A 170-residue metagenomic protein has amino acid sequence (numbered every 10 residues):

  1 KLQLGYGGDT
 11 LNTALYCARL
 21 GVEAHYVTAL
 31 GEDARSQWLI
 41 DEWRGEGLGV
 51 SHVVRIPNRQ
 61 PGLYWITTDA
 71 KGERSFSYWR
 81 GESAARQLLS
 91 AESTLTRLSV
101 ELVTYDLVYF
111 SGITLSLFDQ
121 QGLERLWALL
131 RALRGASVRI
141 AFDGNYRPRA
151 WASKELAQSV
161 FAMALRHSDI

Functional and structural regions predicted by a protein language model:
K1, E32, Y146: Short, glycine/acidic-enriched loop or turn micro-motifs at the edges of active sites
K1-G7: Short pre-catalytic strand/loop immediately N-terminal to key active-site residues, enriched for Gly-Thr
L4, A29-L30, D119-Q120: Residue-level marker of alpha-helix boundaries and capping positions
G8-T13: Glycine/serine-rich anion-binding loops at beta->alpha junctions that coordinate negatively charged ligand groups
A14-E23: Alpha-helix C-terminal capping segments
E23-I113: Conserved N-terminal subdomain of the carbohydrate kinase-like
L107-I170: Conserved beta-alpha-beta core of the PfkB/ribokinase-like small-molecule kinase fold
